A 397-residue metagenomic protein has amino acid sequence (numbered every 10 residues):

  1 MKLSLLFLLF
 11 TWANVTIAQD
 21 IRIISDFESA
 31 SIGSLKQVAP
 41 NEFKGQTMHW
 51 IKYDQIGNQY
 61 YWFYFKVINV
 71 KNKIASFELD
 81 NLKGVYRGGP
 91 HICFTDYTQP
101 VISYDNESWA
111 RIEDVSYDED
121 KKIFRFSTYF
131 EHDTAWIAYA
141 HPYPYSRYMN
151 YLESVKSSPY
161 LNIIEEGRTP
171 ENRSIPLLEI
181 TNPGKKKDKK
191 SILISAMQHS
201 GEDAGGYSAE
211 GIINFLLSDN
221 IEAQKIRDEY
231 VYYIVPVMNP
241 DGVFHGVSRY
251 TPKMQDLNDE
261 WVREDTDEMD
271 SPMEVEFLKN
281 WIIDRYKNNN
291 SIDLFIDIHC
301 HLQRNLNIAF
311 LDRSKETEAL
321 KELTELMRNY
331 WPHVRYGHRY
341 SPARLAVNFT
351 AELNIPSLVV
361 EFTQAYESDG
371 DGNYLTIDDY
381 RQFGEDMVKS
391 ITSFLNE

Functional and structural regions predicted by a protein language model:
L3-A13: Sec-dependent N-terminal signal peptides
N14-A18: Sec/Tat signal peptide C-region and signal peptidase I cleavage site
Q19-E131, A135: Extreme N-terminal flexible tails
G45, G57, M269-F277, A319 (+1 more regions): Soluble or luminal CAZymes and related metallo-dependent hydrolases
V115-Y160, I164-G167: Extended acidic/polar, glycine-enriched regions that form or flank non-catalytic beta-rich accessory modules
P142, D256-N258, R304-L311, R339-E397: Active-site-adjacent mobile loop/cap segments within catalytic or ligand-binding domains
N162-T181, K186-G337, V359-E361, Y366-G372: Active-site/substrate-binding loop(s) of hydrolase catalytic cores
